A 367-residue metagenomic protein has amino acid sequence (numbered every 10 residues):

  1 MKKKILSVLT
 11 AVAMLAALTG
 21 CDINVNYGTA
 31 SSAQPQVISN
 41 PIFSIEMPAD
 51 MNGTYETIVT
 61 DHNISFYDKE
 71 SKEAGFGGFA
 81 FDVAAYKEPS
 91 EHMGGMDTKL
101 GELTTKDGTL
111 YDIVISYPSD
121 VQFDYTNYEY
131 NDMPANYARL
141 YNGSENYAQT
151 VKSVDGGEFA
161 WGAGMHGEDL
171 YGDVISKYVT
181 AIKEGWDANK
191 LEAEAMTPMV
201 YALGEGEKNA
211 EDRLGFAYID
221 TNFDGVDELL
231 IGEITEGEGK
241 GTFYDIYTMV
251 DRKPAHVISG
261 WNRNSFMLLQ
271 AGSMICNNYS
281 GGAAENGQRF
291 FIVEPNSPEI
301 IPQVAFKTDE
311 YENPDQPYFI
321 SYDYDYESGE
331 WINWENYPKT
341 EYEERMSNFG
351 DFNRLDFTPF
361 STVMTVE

Functional and structural regions predicted by a protein language model:
A17-G20: C-terminal motif of bacterial Sec signal peptides marking the signal peptidase cleavage site
D22-A30: Bacterial lipoprotein signal-peptidase II cleavage site
V37, S144-G185, N278-E367: Acidic, small-residue rich beta-repeat scaffolds with periodic aromatic anchors
E46-K99: Secretory pathway targeting signatures of secreted, lumenal, and periplasmic proteins
D97-M165: Short, well-structured beta-strand
D212-T221, N264-M274: Beta-propeller blade termini
N222-E233, A271-N278: Acidic/hydrophobic-patterned starts of short beta strands in beta-sheet-rich repeat architectures
W261-Q270, E312-Q316: Repeated scaffold domains used in trafficking and secretory/extracellular systems, primarily beta-propellers
